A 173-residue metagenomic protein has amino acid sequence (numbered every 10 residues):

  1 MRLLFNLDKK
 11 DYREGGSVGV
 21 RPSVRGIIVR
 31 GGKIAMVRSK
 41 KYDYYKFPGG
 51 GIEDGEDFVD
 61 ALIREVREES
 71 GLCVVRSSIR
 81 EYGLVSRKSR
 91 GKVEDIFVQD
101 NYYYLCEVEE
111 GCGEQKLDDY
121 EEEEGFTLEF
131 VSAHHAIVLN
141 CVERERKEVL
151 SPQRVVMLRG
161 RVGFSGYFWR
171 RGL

Functional and structural regions predicted by a protein language model:
M1-R25: Acidic, metal-coordinating catalytic segment for phosphate/diphosphate chemistry, firing primarily on the Nudix
R21, V29, Y42, F47 (+2 more regions): Short connector loops at helix/strand junctions that flank enzyme active sites, especially segments positioning acidic
R25-I27, K33-A35, Y103-L105: Residues embedded in well-ordered beta-strands
V29-E69: Conserved Nudix-box catalytic region and its N-terminal flanking loop in Nudix hydrolases and closely related
Y42-D43, L84-S86: Short active-site-proximal "capping" loops at secondary-structure junctions
D43-Y44, G113-L173: Nudix hydrolase/Nudix homology domain
I52-S78, S86-V142: Unchanged
